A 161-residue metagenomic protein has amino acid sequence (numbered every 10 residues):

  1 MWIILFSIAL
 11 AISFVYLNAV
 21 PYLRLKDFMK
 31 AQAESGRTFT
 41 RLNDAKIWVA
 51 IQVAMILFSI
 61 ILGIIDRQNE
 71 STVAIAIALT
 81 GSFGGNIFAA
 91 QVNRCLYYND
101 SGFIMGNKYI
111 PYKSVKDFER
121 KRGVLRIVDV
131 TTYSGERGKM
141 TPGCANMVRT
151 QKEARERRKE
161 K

Functional and structural regions predicted by a protein language model:
M1-A9, I64-T80: Hydrophobic alpha-helical transmembrane segments
M1-L57: N-terminal membrane-targeting/pre-transmembrane regions
Y16-K26, L57-Q68, I87-V92: Structural signature of transmembrane alpha-helix termini at the membrane-water interface
L42-A50, M105-E136: Cytosolic juxtamembrane regulatory segments of multi-pass membrane proteins
Q52-I60, A78-I87: Alpha-helical transmembrane segments and immediately adjacent membrane-interfacial amphipathic helices
L79-I110, D117: Conserved beta-hairpin
T131-K152: Canonical phosphoinositide-binding patch of PH/PH-like domains
C144, K159-K161: N-terminal, intrinsically disordered, low-complexity segments that immediately precede the first transmembrane helix
